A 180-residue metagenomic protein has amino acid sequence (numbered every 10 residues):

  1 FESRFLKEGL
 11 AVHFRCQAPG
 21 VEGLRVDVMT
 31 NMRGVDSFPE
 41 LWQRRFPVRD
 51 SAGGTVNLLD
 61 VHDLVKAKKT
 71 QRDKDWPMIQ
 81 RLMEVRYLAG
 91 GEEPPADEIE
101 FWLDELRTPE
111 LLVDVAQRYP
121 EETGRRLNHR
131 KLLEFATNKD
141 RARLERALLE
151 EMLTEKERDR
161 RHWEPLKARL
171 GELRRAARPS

Functional and structural regions predicted by a protein language model:
F1-S180: Compositionally biased terminal segments of proteins
